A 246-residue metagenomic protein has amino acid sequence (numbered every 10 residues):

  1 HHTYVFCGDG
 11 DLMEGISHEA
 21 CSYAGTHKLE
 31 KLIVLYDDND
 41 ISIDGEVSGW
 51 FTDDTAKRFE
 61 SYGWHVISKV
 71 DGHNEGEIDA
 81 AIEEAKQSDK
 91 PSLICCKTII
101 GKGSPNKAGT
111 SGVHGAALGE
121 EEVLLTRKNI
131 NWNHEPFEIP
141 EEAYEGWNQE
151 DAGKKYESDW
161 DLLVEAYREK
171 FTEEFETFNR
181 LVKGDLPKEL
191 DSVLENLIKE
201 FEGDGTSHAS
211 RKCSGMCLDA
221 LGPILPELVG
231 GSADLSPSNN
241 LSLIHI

Functional and structural regions predicted by a protein language model:
H1-H2, E145, E150-K154, S158-I244: Thiamine diphosphate
H1-N148: Glycine-rich ThDP/TPP pyrophosphate-binding loop and its adjacent helix/strand module within ThDP-dependent enzymes
